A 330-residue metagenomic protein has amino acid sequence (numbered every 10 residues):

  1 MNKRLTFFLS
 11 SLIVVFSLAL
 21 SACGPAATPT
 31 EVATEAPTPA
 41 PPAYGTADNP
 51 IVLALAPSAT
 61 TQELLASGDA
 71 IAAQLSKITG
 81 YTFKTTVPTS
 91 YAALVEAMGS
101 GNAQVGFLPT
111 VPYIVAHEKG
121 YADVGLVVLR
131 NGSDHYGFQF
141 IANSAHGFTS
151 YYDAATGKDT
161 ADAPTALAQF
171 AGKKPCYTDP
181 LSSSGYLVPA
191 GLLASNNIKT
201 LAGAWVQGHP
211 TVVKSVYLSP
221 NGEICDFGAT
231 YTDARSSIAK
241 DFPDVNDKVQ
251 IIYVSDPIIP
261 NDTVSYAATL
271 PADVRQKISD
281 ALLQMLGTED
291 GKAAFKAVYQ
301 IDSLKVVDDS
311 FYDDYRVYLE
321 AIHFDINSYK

Functional and structural regions predicted by a protein language model:
S17-A22: C-terminal motif of bacterial Sec signal peptides marking the signal peptidase cleavage site
A36, P41-L55, A59-A70, Y266 (+1 more regions): An extracytoplasmic/periplasmic, membrane-proximal ligand-sensing/linker region
P57, G137-T149, I258-D273: A bilobed periplasmic-binding-protein/Venus flytrap-type ligand-binding module shared by bacterial periplasmic
D69-G80, A171, T178-D179, S183-V206 (+1 more regions): Ligand-binding cleft/hinge of the Venus flytrap
T85-E96, P109-V111, T200-L218, I258: Short helix-initiation/N-cap motifs at beta->coil->alpha
F107-Y121, L192-S195, N221-D247: A ligand-binding cleft/hinge motif common to bilobed small-molecule-binding domains
D123-G132, L201-A204, A239-I258: Short beta-strand->loop
L129-G185, G191, S195: A conserved helix-loop-strand patch within extracytoplasmic ligand-binding domains of the periplasmic binding
